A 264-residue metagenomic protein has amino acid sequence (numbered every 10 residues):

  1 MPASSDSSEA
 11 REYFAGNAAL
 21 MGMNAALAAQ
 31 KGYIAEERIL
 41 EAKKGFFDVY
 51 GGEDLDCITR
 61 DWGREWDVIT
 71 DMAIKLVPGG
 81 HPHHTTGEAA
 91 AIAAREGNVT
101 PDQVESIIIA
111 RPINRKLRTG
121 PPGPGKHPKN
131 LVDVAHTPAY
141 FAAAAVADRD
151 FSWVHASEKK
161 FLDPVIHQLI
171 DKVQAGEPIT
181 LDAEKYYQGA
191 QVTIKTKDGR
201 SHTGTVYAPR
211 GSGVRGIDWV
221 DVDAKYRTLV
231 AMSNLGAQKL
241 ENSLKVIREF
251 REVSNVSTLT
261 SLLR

Functional and structural regions predicted by a protein language model:
A3-L20, L27-R264: Terminal-appendage/accessory-domain detector
